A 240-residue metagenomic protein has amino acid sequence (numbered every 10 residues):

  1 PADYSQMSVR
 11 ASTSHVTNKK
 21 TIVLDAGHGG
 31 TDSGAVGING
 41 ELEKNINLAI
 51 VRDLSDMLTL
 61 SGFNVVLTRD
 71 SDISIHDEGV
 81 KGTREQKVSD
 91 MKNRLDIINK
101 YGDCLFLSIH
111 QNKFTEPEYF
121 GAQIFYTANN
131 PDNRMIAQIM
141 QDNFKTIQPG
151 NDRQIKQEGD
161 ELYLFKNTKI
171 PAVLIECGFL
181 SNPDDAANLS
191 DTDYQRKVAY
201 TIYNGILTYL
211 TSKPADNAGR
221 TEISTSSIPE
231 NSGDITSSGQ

Functional and structural regions predicted by a protein language model:
P1-Q240: Catalytic-site microenvironment of enzymes that process N-acetyl-hexosamine-containing cell-wall polysaccharides
